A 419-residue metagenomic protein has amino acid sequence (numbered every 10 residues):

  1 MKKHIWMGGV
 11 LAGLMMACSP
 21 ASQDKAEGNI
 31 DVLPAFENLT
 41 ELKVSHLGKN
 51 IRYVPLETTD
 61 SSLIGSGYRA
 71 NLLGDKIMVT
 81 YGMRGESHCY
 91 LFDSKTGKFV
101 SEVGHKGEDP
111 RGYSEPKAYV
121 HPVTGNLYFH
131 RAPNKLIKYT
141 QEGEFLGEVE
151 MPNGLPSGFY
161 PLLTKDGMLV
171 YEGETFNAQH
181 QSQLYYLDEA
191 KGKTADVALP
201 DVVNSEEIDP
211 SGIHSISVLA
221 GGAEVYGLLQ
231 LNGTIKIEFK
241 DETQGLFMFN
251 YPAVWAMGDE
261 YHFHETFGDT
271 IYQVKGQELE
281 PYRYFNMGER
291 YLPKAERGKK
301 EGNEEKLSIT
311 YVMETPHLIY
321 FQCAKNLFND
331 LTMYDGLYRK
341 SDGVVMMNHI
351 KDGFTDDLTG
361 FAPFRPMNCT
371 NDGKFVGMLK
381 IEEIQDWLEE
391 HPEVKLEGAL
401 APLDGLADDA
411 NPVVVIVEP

Functional and structural regions predicted by a protein language model:
M16-A17: C-terminal motif of bacterial Sec signal peptides marking the signal peptidase cleavage site
Q23-Y53: Blade/loop signatures of beta-propeller domains
R52-S87: Beta-strand-rich domains and repeat architectures in extracellular enzymes and scaffolds, especially beta-propellers
T58-S61, K98-G125, R131, V149-G154: Blade-loop segments of beta-propeller domains
G65-R69, G112-A118, G154-L163, E206-I208 (+3 more regions): Repeated scaffold domains used in trafficking and secretory/extracellular systems, primarily beta-propellers
K76-G82, G125-R131, D166-A178, A256-Y272 (+2 more regions): Short beta-strand elements that form the blades of beta-propeller/WD-repeat-like and other beta-sheet-rich scaffold
A132-Q183, K193-S211: Asp-box/WD-like beta-propeller blade repeats and closely related beta-sheet repeat scaffolds
Y282-E304, S341-D372, Q385: Conserved blade-ending motifs and adjacent loop-strand segments that build the rim/top face of beta-propeller domains
